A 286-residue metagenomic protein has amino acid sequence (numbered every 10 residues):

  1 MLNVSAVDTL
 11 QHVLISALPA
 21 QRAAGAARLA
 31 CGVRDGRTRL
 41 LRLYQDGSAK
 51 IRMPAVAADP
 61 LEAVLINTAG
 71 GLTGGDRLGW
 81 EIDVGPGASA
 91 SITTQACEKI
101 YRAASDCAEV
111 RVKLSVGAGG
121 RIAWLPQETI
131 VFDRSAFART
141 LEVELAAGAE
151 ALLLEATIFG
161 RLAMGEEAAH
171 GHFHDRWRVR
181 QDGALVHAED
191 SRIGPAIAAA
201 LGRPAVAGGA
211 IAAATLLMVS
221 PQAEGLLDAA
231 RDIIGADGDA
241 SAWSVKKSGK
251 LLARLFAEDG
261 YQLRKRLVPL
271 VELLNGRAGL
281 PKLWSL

Functional and structural regions predicted by a protein language model:
L2, L14-S48, S115-W124, A136 (+5 more regions): N-terminal intrinsically disordered, cationic/polar leader segments that include organellar targeting peptides
L2-E128, D133, T140: N-terminal, charged/glycine-rich beta-strand/loop interface patches
A49-M53, Y101-C107, R134-A136, L162-E166 (+2 more regions): A short, polar/proline- and glycine-enriched secondary-structure boundary/capping micro-motif
G74, A104-D106, D133-S135, A146 (+3 more regions): Short, contiguous, pocket-lining structural segments that sit at or immediately flank catalytic/ligand-binding sites
V84-P86, T94-A96, V116-A118, P126-E128 (+5 more regions): Short, structured patches in soluble enzyme cores that scaffold and shape functional sites
S89-S91, R121-A123, E150-L152, A214-T215 (+2 more regions): Structural motif
T157-L286: A structural signal for small-residue-enriched, beta-sheet-centric alpha/beta enzyme cores and oligomeric scaffold folds
